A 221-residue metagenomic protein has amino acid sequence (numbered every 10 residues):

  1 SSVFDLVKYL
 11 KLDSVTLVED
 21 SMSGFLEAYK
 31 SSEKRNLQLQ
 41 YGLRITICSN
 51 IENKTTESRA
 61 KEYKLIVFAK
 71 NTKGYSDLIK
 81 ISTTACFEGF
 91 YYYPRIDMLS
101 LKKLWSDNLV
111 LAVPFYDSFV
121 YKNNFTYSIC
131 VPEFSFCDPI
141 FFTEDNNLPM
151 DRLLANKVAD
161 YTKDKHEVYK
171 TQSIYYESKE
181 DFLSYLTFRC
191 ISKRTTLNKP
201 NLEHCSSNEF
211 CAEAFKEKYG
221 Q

Functional and structural regions predicted by a protein language model:
S1-Q221: Phosphodiester-processing cores and adjacent nucleic acid-binding clamps
